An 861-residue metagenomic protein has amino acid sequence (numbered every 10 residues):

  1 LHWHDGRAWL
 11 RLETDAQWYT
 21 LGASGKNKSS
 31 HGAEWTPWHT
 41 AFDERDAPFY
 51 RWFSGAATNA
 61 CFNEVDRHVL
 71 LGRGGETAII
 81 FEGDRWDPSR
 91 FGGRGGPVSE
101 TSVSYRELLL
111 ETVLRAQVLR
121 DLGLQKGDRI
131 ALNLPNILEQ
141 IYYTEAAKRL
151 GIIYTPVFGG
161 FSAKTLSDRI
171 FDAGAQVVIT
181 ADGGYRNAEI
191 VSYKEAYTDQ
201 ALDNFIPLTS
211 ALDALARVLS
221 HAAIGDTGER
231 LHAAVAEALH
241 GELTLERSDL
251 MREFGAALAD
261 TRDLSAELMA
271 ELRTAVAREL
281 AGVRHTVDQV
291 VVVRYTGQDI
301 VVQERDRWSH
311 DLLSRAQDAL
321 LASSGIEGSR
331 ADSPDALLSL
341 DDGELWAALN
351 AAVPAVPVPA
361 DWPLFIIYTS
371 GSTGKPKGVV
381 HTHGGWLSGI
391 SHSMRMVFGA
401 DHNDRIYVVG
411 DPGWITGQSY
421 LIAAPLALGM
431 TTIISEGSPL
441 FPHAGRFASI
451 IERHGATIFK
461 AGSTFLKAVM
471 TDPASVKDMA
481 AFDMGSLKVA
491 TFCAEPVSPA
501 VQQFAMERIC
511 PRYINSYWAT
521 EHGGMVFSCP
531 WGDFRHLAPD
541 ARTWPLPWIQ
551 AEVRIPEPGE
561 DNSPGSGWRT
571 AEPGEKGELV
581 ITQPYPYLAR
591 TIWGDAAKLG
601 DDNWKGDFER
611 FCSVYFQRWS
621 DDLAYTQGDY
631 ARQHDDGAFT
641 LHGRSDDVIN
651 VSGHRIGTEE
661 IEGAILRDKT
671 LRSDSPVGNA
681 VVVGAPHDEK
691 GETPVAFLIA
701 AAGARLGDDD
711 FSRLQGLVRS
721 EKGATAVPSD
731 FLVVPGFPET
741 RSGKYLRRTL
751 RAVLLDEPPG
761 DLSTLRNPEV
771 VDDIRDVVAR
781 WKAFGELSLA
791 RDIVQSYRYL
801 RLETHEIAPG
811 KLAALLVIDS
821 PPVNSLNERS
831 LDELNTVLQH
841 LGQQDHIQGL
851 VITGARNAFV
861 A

Functional and structural regions predicted by a protein language model:
C61, I79-E145, S162-S167, E304 (+1 more regions): Conserved AMP-binding/adenylate-forming core of the ANL superfamily
G75-T77, A281-Q298, V302-Y368, K375 (+3 more regions): Conserved pre-ATP/AMP-binding loop-to-beta segment of ANL
G151, L387-R405, V409-T457, T471-P473 (+1 more regions): Conserved AMP-binding/adenylation subdomain of ANL enzymes
V157-D182, A266, E452, F459 (+6 more regions): AMP-binding/adenylate-forming catalytic core of the ANL superfamily
Q289-V291, I649, V681-H687, V695-I699 (+2 more regions): Conserved C-terminal "lid"/linker of ANL adenylate-forming enzymes
R307-A316, S329, A427-M430, A456-A461 (+6 more regions): Gly/Ser/Thr-rich phosphate-binding loop
E552-Q583, L588-K598, D635-D636, P676-N679 (+2 more regions): Conserved beta-loop-beta connector loops within the AMP-binding
L789-A861: Conserved CoA-thioester-binding segment of acyl-CoA-metabolizing enzymes
